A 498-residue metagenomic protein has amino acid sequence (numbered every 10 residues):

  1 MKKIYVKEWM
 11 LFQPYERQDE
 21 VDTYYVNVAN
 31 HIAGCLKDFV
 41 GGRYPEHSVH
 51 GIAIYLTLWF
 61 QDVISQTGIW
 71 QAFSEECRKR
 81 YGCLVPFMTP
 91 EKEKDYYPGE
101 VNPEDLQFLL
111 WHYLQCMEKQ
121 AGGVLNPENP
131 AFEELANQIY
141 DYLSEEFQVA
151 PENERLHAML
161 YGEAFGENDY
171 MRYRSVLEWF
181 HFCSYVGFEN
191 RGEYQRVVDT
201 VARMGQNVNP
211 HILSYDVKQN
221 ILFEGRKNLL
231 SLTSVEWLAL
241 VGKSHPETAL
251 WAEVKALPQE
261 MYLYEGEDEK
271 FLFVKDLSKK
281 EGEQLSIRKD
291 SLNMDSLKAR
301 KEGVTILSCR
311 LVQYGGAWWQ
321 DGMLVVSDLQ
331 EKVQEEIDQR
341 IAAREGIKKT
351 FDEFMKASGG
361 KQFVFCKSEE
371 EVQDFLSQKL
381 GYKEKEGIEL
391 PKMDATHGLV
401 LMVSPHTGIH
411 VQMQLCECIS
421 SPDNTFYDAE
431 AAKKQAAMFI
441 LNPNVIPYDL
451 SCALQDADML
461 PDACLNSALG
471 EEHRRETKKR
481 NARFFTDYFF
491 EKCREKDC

Functional and structural regions predicted by a protein language model:
M1-Q259, Q313-C498: Mixed-charge, low-complexity intrinsically disordered regions
A256-Q259, E269, E302: Short, well-structured alpha-helical interface segments that form or flank functional binding sites
Y264-G266: Conserved hydrophobic positions within beta-strands
E269, C309-V312: Residue-level marker of positions within ordered structural domains that often coincide with functionally constrained
K270-K275: Short aromatic-glycine-enriched beta-strand elements
L277-K279: Surface-exposed loop/turn elements that mediate protein-protein interactions on large endomembrane-trafficking
E281-S291: A short macromolecule-binding patch
D290-R310: Short nucleic-acid-contacting surface segments enriched for D/E, G, S/T with interspersed K/R
